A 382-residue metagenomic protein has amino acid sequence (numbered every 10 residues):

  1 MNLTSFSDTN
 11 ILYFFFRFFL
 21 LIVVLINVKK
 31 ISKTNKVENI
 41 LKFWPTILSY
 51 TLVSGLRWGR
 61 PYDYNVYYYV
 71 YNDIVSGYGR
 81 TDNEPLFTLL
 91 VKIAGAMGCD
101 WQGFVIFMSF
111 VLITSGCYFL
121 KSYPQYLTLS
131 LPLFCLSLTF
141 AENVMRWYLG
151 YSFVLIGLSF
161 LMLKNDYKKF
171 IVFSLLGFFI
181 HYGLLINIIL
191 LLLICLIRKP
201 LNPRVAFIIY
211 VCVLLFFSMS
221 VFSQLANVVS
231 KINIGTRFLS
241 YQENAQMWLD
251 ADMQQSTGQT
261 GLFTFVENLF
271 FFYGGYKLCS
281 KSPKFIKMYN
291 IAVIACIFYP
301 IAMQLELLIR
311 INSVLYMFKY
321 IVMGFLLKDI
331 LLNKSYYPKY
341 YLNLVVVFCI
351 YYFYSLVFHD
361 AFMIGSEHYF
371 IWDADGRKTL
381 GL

Functional and structural regions predicted by a protein language model:
M1-T9, Y13, I31-M108, S355-L382: TM-lumen/periplasm interface segments of multi-pass membrane proteins, especially the first transmembrane helix
L41, R60, N65-Y69, I74 (+4 more regions): Alpha-helical transmembrane segments and terminal signal-anchor/GPI-anchor hydrophobic tails, characterized by long
C117-C135: Transmembrane-helix signature of polytopic, membrane-embedded enzymes that assemble or transfer cell-envelope glycans
S137-T139, K169-L193, C296-P300: Membrane-interface alpha helices of multi-pass inner-membrane proteins
E142-L149: Short acidic/glycine- and proline-prone juxtamembrane loop motifs at membrane-interface regions of multi-pass membrane
V154-K168: Membrane-interface transmembrane helices that cradle and orient dolichyl/undecaprenyl
F207-C212, L332-Y354: Signature aromatic-anchored transmembrane alpha helix within multi-pass, membrane-resident enzymes that catalyze glycan
I309-L326: Hydrophobic/aromatic-rich transmembrane helices and adjacent perimembrane loops
